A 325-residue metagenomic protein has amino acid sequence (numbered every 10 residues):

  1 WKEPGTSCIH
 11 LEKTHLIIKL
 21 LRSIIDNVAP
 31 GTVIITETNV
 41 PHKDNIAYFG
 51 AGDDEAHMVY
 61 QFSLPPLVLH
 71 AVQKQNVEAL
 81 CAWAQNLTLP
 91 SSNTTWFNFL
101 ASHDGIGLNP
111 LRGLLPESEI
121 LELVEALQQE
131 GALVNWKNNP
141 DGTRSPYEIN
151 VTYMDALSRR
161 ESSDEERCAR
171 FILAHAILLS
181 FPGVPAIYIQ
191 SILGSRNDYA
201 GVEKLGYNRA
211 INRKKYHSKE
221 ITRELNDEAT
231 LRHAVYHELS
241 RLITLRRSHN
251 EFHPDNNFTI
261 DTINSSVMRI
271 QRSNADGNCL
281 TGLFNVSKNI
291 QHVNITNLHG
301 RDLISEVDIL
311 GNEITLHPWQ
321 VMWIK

Functional and structural regions predicted by a protein language model:
W1-H299, S305-K325: Active-site and adjacent substrate-binding regions of carbohydrate-active enzymes
